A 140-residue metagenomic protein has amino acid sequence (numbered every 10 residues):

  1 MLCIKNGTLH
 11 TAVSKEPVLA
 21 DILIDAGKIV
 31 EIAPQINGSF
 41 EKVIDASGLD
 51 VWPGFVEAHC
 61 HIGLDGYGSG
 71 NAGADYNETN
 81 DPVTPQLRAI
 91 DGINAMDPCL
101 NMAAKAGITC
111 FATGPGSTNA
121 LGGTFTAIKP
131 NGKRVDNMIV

Functional and structural regions predicted by a protein language model:
M1-F40, L49-V51: N-terminal metal-binding scaffold of metallo-dependent hydrolase/deaminase domains
I4, K42-I44, V56, A112: Hydrophobic/aromatic beta-strand patches that form the interior of the parallel beta-sheet core in alpha/beta enzyme
K5, A20, A89, T124-T126: Structural beta-strand/beta-sheet cores of well-ordered domains, especially the beta-sheet scaffolds that support
T11, G63, N119-G122: Flexible loop/turn segments at secondary-structure boundaries
I32-A33, G66, L121: Glycine/Thr-rich phosphate-binding loops of Rossmann-like dinucleotide-binding domains
F40, G73, A120-G122: Short secondary-structure boundary/hinge segments and terminal tails
L49-P115: Metal-associated gating/positioning segment near the N- to mid-region
A104-V140: Polyanionic/metal-chelating signatures
